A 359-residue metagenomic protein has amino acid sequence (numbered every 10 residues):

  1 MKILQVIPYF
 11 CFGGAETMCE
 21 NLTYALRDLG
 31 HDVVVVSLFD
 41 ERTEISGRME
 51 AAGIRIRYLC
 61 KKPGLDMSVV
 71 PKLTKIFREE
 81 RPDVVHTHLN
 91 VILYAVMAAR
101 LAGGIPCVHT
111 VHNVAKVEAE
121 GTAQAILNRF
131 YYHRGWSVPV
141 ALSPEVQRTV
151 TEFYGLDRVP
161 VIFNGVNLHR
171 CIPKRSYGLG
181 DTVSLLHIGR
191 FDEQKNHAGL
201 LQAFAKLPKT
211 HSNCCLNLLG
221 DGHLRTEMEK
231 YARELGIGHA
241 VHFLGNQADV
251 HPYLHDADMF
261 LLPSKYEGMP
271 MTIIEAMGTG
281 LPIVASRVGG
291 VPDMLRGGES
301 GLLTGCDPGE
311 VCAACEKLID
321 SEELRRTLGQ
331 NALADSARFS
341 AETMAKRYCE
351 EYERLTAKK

Functional and structural regions predicted by a protein language model:
Q5-M67, V161, H223: N-terminal strand-loop element at the rim of the active site of nucleotide-sugar-dependent glycosyltransferases
G13-Y24, V183, H187-K206, H223-E229: A conserved mid-protein helix/loop that constitutes part of the nucleotide-sugar donor-binding site
G64-S68, R148-F153, F163-D181: Acidic anion/phosphate-binding donor-loop and adjacent secondary structure in glycosyltransferase catalytic cores
T87-Y94, V111: Short His-centered aromatic/hydrophobic patch
N246, K265: Aromatic "clamp/platform" in nucleotide-sugar-dependent glycosyltransferases that forms part of the donor/acceptor
P282-A285, L295: Short hydrophobic beta-strand element within catalytic cores of glycosyltransferases and related nucleotide-activated
G297-G298, L302-G309, K317-E322: Conserved acidic donor-binding segment of nucleotide-sugar-dependent glycosyltransferases
E310, K317, L324-R338, R347-E350: A short, well-ordered alpha-helix in the C-terminal region of glycosyltransferases
